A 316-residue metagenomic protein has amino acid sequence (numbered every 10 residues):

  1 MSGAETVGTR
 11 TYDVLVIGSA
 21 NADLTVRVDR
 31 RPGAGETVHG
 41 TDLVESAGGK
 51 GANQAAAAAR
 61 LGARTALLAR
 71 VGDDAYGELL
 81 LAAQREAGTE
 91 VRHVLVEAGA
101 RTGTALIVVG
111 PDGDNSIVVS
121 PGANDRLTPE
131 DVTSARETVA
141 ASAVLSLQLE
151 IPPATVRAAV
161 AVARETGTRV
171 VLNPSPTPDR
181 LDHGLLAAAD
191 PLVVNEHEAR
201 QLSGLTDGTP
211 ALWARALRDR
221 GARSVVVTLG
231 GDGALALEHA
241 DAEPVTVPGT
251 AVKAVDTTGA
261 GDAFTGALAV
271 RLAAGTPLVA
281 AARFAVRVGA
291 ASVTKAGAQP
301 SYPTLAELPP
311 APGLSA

Functional and structural regions predicted by a protein language model:
M1-D13, D179, P210-A316: Conserved phosphate-binding/catalytic region of the ribokinase-like
M1-R70, A75-T89, A254, A316: Glycine-rich phosphate/adenosyl-contacting loop at the front of the ribokinase-like
I17, D42-E45, L68-D73, R92-T102 (+2 more regions): Beta-strand->loop->alpha-helix junctions that form or flank phosphate-binding loops in nucleotide-handling enzymes
A56, T104-V108, S116-I117, G233-L237: Short beta-strand scaffold segments in enzyme catalytic cores
R70, H93-G99, I107-L149: Conserved phosphate-binding/catalytic loop of the ribokinase/pfkB sugar-kinase fold
G88-T89, D125-E130, V171-T177, V247-P248: Short gly/ser/thr-rich secondary-structure transition/capping motifs
V132, A143-W213, G231-A234, H239: Conserved beta-alpha-beta core of the PfkB/ribokinase-like small-molecule kinase fold
